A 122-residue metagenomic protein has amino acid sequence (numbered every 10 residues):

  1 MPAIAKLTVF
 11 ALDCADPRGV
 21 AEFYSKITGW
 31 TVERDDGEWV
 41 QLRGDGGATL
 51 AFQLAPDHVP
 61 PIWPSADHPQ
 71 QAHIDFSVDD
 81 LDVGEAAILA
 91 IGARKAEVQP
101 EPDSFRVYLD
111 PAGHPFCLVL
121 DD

Functional and structural regions predicted by a protein language model:
P2-I4, T8-L50, L54-A55, V83-A86 (+2 more regions): Core segments of cupin and vicinal oxygen chelate
Q41-L42, W63-A66: Short secondary-structure boundary/capping segments
L42-D45, Y108-P111, D121: Active-site beta-strand termini and strand-to-loop segments that position acidic
D57-W63: A short, acidic/glycine-rich surface segment
A66-I88: Mid-chain, well-packed structural core segment of small domains
Q99, L118-D122: Short beta->alpha transition motifs characteristic of CBS
